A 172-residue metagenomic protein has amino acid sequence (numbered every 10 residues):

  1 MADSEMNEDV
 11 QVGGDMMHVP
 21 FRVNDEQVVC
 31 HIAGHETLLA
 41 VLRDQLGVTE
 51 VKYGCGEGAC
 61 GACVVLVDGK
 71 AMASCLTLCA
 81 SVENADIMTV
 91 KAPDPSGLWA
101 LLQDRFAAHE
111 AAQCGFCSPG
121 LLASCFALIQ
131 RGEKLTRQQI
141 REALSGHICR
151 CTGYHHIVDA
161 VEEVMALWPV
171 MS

Functional and structural regions predicted by a protein language model:
A2-S172: Signature of N-terminal electron-transfer/Fe-S-associated modules in redox systems
